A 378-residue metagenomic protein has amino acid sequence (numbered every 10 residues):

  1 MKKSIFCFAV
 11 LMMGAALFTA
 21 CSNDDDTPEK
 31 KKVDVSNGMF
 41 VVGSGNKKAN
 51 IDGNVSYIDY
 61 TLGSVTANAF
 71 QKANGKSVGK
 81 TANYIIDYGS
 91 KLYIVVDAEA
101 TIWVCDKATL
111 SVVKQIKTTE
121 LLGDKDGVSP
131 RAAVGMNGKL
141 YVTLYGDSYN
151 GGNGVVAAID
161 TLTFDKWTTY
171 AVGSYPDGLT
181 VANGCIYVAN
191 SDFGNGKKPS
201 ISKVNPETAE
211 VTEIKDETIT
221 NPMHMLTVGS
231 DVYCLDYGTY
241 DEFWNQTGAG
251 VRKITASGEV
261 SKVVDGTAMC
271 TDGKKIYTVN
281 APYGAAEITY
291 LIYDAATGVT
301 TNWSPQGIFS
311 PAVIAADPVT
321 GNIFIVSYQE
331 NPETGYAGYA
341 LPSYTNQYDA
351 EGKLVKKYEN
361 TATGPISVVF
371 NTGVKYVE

Functional and structural regions predicted by a protein language model:
M1-F40: Bacterial Sec-dependent N-terminal signal peptides
V41-V42, I94, V142-T143, V188-A189 (+3 more regions): Residue position within the beta-strands of beta-propeller blades
G45-N50, E99-T101, G146-N150, D192-G196 (+3 more regions): Short glycine/acidic-enriched loop and turn motifs that connect beta-strands
A49-R131, N137: Post-signal peptide N-terminal segment of secreted/secretory-pathway proteins
S64-S77, S111-D124, F164-Y170, A209-D216 (+4 more regions): A short beta-strand motif characteristic of beta-propeller blades
S77-I86, G123-G135, V172-N183, T218-G229 (+3 more regions): Repeated scaffold domains used in trafficking and secretory/extracellular systems, primarily beta-propellers
L162-G284: Acidic, serine/threonine- and glycine-rich low-complexity intrinsically disordered segments that serve as flexible
A256-L341: Intrinsically disordered, low-complexity segments enriched in Gly and acidic/Ser/Thr residues that form flexible
